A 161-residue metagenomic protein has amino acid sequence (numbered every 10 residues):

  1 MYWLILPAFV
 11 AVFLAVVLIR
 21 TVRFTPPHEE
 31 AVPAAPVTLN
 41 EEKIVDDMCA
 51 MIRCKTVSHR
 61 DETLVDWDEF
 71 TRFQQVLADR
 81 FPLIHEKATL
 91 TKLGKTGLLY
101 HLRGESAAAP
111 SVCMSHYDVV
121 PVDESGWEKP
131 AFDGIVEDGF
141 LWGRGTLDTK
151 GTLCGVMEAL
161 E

Functional and structural regions predicted by a protein language model:
W3-L153: Acidic/His- and Gly-rich active-site-bordering loop/insert found across diverse amide/peptide-bond hydrolases
M157-E161: Flexible, small-residue-rich helix->loop connector segments that border functional cores
